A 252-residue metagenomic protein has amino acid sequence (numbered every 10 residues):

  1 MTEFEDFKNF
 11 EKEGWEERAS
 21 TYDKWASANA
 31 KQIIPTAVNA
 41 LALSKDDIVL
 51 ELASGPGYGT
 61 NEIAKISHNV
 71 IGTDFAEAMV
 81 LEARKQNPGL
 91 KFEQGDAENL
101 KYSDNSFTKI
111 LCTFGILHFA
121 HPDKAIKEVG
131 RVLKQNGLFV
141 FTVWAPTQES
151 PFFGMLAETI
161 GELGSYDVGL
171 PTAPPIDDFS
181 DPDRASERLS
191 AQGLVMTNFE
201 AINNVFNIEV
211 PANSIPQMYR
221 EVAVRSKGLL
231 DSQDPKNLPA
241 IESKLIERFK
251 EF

Functional and structural regions predicted by a protein language model:
M1-K45, Y58-E62, I66, M79-E82 (+1 more regions): Conserved class I S-adenosyl-L-methionine
F4, N198-F252: C-terminal helical/coil "lid" or tail adjacent to the Rossmann-like core of SAM-dependent
V38, N61-A64, I126-G130, A157: A structural alpha-helix within SAM-dependent methyltransferase catalytic domains
I48-L100, K109, K124: Class I SAM-dependent methyltransferase SAM/SAH-binding core
K109-P122, A145: A short SAM/SAH-binding and catalytic strip from SAM-dependent methyltransferases
D123-L138: A short glycine-rich, Lys/Arg-flanked "PGG" loop and its adjoining helix->strand segment in the class I
K134-E209, S226: Conserved catalytic/acceptor-binding region of the Class I
